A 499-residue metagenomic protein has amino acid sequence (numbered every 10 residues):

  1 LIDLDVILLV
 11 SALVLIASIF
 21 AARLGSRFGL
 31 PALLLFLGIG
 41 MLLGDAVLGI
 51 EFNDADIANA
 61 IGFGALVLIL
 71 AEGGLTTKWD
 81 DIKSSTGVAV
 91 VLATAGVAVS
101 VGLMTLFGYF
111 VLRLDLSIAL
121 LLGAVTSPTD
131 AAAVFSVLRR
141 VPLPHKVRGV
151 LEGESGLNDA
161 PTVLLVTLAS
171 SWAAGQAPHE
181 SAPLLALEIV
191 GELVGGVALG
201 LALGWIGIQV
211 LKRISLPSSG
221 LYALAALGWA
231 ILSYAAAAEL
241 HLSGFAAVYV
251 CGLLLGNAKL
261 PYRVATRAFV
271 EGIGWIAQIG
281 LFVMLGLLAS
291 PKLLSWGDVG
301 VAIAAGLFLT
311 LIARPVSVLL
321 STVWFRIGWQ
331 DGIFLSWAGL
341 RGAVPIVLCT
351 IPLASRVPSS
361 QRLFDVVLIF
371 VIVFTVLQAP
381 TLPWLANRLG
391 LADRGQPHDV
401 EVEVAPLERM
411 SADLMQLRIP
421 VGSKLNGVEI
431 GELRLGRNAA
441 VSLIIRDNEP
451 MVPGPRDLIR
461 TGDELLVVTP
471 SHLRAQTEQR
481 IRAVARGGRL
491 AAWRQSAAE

Functional and structural regions predicted by a protein language model:
L1-G395, E408-R409: Transmembrane helical cores of multi-pass secondary ion antiporters/exchangers
P352-L353, G390, L433-L435, L458-R460 (+1 more regions): Short, solvent-exposed amphipathic alpha-helical segments in soluble enzyme and RNA/protein-processing domains
R394-L417, R486-E499: Long, charged amphipathic helices and adjacent flexible linkers at domain junctions
L417-K424: A structural micro-motif recognizing beta-strand termini and the immediately following turn/loop segments
N426-H472, T477: Cytosolic Rossmann-like ligand/nucleotide-binding regulatory domains
D463-E499: In a subset of proteins, long, contiguous C-terminal domains/tails are tracked
